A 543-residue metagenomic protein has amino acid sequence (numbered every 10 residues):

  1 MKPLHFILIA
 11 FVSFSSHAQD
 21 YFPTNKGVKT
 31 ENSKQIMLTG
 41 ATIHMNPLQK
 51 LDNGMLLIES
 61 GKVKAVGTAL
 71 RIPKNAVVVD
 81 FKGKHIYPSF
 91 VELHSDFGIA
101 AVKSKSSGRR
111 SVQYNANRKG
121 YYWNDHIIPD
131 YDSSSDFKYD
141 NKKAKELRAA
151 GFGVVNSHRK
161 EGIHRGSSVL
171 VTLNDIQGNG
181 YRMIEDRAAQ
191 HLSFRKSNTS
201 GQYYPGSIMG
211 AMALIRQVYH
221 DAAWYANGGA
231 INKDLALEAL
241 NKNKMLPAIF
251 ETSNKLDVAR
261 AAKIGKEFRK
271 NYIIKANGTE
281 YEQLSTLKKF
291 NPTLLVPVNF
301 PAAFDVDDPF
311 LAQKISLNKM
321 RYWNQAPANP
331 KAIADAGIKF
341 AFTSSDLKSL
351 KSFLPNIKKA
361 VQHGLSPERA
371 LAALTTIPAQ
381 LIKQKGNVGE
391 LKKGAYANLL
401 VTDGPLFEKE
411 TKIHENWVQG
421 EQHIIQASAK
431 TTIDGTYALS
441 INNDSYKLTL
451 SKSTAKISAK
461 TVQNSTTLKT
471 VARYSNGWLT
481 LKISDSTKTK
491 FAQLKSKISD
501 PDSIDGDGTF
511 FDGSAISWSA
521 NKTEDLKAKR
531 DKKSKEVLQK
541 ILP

Functional and structural regions predicted by a protein language model:
D20-S33, I43, P47-S89, S104: Histidine-rich, glycine-flanked metal-binding segment
K26, N32, G40, V102-K103 (+5 more regions): His/Asp/Glu-enriched, well-ordered alpha-helical/loop segment that forms or immediately abuts the divalent-metal
S33-L38, I72-S134, A149: Replace "His-x-His-based motif
L38-T42, S428-K447, K456-N464, T470-A472 (+2 more regions): Tryptophan-anchored aromatic micro-motifs
A41-H44, Y396-A429: C-terminal cap of metal-dependent C-N hydrolases
D140-E280, K412, V418, P501-D502: Polyanionic/metal-chelating signatures
S207-H363, P405-L406, G435-T454, S458 (+3 more regions): Active-site neighborhoods of metal-dependent hydrolases
N464-D502: Contiguous, well-ordered beta-strand patches that form the walls/edges of small beta-barrel/beta-sandwich domains
